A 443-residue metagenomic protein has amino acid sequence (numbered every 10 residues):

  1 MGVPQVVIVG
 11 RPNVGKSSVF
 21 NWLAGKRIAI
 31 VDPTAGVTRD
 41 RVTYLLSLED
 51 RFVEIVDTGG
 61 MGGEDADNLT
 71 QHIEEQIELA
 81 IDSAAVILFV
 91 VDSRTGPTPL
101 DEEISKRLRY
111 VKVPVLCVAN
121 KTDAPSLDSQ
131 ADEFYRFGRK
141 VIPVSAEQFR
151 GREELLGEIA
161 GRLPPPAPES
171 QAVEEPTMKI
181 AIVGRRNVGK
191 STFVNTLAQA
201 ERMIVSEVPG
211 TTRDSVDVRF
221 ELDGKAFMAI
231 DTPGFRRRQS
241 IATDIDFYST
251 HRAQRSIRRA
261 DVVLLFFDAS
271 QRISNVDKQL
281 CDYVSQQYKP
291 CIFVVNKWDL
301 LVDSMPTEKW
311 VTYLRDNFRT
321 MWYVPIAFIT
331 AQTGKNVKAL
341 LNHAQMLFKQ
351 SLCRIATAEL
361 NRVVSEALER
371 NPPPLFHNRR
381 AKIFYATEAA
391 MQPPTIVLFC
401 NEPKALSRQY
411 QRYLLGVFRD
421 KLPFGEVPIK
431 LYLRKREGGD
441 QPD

Functional and structural regions predicted by a protein language model:
M1-T70, L79-A80, P164-I257: Conserved G1/Walker A P-loop phosphate-binding module
A35-V37, G60-G62, R94-G96, K121-S126 (+9 more regions): Conserved nucleotide-binding/hydrolysis micro-motifs of P-loop NTPases
D57, N120, F134, S145 (+3 more regions): Active-site glycine-centered loops adjacent to acidic/histidine catalytic or metal-binding residues that shape
H72-K140, K225, Y248-V324: Conserved C-terminal guanine-recognition region of P-loop GTPase G domains, centered on the G4
V113-L116, K121-A172, K179, P290 (+1 more regions): Canonical P-loop GTPase G-domain recognition
A181, L341-K349, R354-L406, Q411-R412: Long, well-ordered amphipathic alpha-helical subdomains in the mid-to-C-terminal portions of large enzyme subunits
Y410-F424: Short, non-transmembrane amphipathic alpha-helical segments
P423-G438: A short amphipathic beta-strand at an alpha->beta junction
